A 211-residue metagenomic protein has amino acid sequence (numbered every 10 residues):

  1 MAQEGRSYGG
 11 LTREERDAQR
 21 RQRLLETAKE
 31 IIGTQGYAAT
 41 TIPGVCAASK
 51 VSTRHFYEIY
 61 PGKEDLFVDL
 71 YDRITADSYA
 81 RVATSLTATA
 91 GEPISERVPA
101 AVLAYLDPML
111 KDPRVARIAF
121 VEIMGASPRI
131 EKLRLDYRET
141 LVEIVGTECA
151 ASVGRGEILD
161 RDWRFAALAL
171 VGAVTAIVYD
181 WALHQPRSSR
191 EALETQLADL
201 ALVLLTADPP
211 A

Functional and structural regions predicted by a protein language model:
M1-S7, D107, K111, E143 (+3 more regions): C-terminal peripheral helix-coil segments that are non-catalytic and often amphipathic
R16-A28, V45, L70-V82: Generic hydrophobic, amphipathic alpha-helix propensity
R23, I31-D65, D69: Helix-turn-helix
Y60, V121-A126: Short helix-capping/turn signature of helix-turn-helix
D69, A83-R114, L170, E194: Hydrophobic alpha-helical connector segments
A76, A80, P128-G154, R164-L168 (+3 more regions): Amphipathic alpha-helical packing segments from all-alpha helical-bundle domains
S85-A90, A119-I123, W181-Q185: Secondary-structure edge/capping motif, primarily at the C-terminal ends of alpha-helices and the immediately following
I118, V174: Short, structured motif recognition centered on aromatic/hydrophobic residues
